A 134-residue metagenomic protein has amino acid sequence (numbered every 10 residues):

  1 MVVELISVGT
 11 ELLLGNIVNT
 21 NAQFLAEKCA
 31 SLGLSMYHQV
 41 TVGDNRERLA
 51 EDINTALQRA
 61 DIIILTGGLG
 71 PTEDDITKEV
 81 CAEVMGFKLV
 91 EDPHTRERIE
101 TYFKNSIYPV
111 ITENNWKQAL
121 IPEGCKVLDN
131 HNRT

Functional and structural regions predicted by a protein language model:
M1-Q39: Glycine-rich phosphate/diphosphate-binding loop of Rossmann-like nucleotide-binding domains
T10-E11, G68-P71: Short glycine-rich anion-binding loops that position phosphate/pyrophosphate groups of nucleotides and phosphorylated
H38-R48: Short beta->alpha junction loops
R48, I76-T134: Proline/glycine-rich low-complexity loops and linkers
A50-I53: TIR-domain catalytic/interaction hotspot
A60: An anion/phosphate-binding loop that grips the pyrophosphate of nucleotide cofactors and donors
